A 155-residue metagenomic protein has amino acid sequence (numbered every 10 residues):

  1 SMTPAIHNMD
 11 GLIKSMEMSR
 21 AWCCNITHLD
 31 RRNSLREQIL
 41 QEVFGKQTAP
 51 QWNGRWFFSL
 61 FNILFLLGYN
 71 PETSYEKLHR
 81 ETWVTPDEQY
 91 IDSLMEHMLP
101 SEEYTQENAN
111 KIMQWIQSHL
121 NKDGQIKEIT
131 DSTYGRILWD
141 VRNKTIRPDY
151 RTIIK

Functional and structural regions predicted by a protein language model:
S1-D10, L29: A short SAM/SAH-binding and catalytic strip from SAM-dependent methyltransferases
H7, W52-W56, N108: Soluble or luminal CAZymes and related metallo-dependent hydrolases
N8, S34-R36, P148: Generic domain-boundary/flexible-linker signal
M9-M16, F61: Short amphipathic alpha-helical segments and helix-helix/interface helices
K14-S15, R20-W52: Conserved class I S-adenosyl-L-methionine
K46-F57, P100-E102: Acceptor-substrate binding/catalytic loop of class I
Q51-S74: Short alpha-helix
L67-K155: Conserved Class I S-adenosyl-L-methionine
